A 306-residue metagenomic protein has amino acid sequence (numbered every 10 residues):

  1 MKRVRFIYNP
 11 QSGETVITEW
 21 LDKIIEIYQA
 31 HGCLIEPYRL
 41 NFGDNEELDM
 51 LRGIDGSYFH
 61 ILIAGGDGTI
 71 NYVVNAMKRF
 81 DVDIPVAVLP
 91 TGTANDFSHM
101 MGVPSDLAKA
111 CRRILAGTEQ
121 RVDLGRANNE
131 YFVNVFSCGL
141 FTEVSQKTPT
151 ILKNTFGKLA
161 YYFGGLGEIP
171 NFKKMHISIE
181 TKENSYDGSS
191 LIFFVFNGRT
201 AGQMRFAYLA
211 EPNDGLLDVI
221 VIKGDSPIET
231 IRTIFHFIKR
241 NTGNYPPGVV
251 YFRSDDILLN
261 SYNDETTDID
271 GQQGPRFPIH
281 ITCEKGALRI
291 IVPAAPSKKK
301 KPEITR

Functional and structural regions predicted by a protein language model:
M1-A64, N71, N75-A76, N184 (+2 more regions): ATP/NTP phosphate-donor binding region
R3, E130-Y131, H176, S185 (+6 more regions): Structural motif
I7, H31, Y38-N41, R79-F194: Catalytic core of DAGKc-family lipid kinases
I17, T181, D187, E211 (+1 more regions): ATP/nucleoside-binding phosphotransfer catalytic cores, i.e., glycine-rich phosphate-binding loops
I17, Y72-N75, S98-H99, M204-R205 (+2 more regions): Short glycine-/acidic-enriched loop or helix-start segments at secondary-structure transitions that form or flank
I70, G92-F97, P227-I228: Short gly/pro/ser/thr-enriched loop/turn and capping motifs at secondary-structure boundaries
S137, F141, F194-A207, Q273: Glycine-rich phosphate/pyrophosphate-binding beta-alpha loops
L152-A160, L209-E229: Gly/Ser/Thr-rich active-site loops/lids in small-molecule metabolic enzymes that frequently grip phosphoryl groups
